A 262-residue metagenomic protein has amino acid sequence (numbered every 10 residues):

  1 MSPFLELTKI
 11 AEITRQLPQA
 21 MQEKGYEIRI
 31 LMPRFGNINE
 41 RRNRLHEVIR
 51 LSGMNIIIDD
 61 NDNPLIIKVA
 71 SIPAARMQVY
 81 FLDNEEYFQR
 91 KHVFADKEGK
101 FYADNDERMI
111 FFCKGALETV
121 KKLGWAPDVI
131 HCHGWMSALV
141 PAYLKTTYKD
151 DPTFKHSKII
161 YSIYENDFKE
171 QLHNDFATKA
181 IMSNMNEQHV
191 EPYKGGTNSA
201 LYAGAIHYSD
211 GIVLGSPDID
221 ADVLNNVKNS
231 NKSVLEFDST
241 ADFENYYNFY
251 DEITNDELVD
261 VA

Functional and structural regions predicted by a protein language model:
M1-A262: Catalytic cores of nucleotide-sugar-dependent glycosyltransferases that transfer UDP/GDP/TDP-activated
